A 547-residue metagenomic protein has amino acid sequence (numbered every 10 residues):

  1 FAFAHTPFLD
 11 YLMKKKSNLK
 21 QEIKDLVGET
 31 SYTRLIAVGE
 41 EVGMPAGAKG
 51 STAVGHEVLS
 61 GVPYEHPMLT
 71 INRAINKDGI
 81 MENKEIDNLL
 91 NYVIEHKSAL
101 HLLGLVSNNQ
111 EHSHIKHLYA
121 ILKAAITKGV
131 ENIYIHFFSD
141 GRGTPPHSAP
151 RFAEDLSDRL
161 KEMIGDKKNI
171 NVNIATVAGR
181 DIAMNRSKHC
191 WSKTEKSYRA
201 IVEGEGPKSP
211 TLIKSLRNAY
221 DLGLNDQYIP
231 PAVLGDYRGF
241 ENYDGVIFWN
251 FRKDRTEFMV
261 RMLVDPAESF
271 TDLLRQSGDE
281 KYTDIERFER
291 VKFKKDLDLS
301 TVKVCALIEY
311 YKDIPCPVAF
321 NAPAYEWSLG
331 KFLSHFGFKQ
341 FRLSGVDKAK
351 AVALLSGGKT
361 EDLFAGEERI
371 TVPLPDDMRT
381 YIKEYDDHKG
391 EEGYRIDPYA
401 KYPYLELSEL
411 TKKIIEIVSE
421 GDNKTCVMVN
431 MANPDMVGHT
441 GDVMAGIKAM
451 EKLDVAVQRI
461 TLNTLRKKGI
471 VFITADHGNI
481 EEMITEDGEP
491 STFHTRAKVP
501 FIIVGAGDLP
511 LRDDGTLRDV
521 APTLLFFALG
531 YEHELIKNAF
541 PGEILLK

Functional and structural regions predicted by a protein language model:
F1-K547: Feature captures the catalytic ectodomains and active-site-proximal regions of enzymes that hydrolyze or transfer
